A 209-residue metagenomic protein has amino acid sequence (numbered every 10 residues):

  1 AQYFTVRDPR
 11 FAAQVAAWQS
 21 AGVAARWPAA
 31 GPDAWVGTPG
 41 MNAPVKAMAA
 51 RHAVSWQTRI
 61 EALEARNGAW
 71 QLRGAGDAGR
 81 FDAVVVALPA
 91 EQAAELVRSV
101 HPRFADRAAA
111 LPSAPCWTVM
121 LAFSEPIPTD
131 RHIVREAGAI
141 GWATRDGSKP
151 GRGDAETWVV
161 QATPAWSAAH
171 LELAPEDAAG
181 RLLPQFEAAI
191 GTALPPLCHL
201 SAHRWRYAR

Functional and structural regions predicted by a protein language model:
A1, R10-W35, Q57, A105 (+2 more regions): A short alpha-helix-loop-beta-strand transition element characteristic of N-terminal alpha/beta dinucleotide-binding
Y3-R7, A24-A49, A169-R181: Short beta-strand to alpha-helix junction loop
F4, M48, V85-A87, L121 (+2 more regions): Generic structural signal for small/hydrophobic residues in well-ordered secondary structure, especially within
R26, A62, L200: Catalytic phosphate/metal-binding cores of nucleic-acid and nucleotide-processing enzymes, i.e., regions that mediate
W56-Q71: A conserved short coil-to-beta-strand element within the FAD-binding core of flavoproteins
A78-H132, T192-P195: Central helical "cap/lid" subdomain
M120-G191: Active-site substrate-recognition segment that forms the wall of the catalytic cavity or substrate channel
E187-R209: Flavin (FAD/FMN) cofactor-binding core of flavoprotein oxidoreductases
